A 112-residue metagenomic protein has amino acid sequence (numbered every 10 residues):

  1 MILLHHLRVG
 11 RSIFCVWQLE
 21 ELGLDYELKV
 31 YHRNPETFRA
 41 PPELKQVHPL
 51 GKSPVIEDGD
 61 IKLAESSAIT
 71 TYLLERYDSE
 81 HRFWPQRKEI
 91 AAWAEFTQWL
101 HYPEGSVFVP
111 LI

Functional and structural regions predicted by a protein language model:
M1-I112: GST-like domain detector, emphasizing the conserved glutathione-binding G-site in the N-terminal thioredoxin-like
